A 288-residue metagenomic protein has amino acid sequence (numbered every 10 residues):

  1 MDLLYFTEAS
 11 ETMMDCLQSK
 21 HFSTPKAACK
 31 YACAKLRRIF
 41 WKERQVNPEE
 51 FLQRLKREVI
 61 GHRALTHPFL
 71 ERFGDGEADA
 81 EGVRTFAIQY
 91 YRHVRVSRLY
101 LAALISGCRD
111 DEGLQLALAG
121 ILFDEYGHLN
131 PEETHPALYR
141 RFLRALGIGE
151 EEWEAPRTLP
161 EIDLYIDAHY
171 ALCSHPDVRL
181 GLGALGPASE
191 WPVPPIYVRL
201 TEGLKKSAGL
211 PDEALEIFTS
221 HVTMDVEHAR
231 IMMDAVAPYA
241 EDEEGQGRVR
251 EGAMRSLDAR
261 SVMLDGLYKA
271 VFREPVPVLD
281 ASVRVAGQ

Functional and structural regions predicted by a protein language model:
L3-F6, L17, F22: Short hydrophobic targeting helices and cationic amphipathic motifs that mediate membrane/organellar targeting
C16-L17, L159: Generic structural signal for alpha-helix starts
L36-R37: Amphipathic oligomerization regions
F40-Q288: Non-heme di-metal
